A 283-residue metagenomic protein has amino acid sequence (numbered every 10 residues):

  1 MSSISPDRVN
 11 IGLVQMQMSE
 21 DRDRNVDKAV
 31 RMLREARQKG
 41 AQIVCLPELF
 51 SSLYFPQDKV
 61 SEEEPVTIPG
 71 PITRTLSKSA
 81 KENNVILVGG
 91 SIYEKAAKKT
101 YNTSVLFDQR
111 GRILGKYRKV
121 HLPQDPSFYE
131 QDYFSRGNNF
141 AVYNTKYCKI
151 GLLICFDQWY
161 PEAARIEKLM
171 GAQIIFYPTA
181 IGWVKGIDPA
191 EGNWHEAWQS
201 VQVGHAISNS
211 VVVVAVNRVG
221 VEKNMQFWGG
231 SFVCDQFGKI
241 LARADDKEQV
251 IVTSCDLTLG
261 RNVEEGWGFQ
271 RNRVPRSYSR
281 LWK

Functional and structural regions predicted by a protein language model:
M1-I43, F176: N-terminal active-site segment of His-dependent metallophosphoesterases
R8-E20, T103, K116-K119, V142 (+2 more regions): Active-site-proximal beta-strand elements of phosphoester/diester hydrolases
I11, L106-L114, C234-A242: Short, glycine-anchored, charge-dense loop/turn motifs used at functional sites
R22, R31-K116, I181-G204, S208-V211: Cys-nucleophile CN-hydrolase/nitrilase-fold catalytic domain and related Cys-dependent amidase chemistry that acts on
I68-V88, C155-I251: CN hydrolase (nitrilase-like) catalytic-core segments centered on the catalytic cysteine and neighboring Lys/Glu
G89-S91, T103-L106, A141, S231-V233 (+1 more regions): Short beta-strand scaffold segments in enzyme catalytic cores
K119-Y133, E248-E265: A short, polar/charged loop-to-alpha-helix boundary motif
A141-Q173, Y177-T179, G260-K283: Cysteine/selenocysteine-centered motifs that mediate thiol-based redox chemistry or coordinate metal-sulfur cofactors
